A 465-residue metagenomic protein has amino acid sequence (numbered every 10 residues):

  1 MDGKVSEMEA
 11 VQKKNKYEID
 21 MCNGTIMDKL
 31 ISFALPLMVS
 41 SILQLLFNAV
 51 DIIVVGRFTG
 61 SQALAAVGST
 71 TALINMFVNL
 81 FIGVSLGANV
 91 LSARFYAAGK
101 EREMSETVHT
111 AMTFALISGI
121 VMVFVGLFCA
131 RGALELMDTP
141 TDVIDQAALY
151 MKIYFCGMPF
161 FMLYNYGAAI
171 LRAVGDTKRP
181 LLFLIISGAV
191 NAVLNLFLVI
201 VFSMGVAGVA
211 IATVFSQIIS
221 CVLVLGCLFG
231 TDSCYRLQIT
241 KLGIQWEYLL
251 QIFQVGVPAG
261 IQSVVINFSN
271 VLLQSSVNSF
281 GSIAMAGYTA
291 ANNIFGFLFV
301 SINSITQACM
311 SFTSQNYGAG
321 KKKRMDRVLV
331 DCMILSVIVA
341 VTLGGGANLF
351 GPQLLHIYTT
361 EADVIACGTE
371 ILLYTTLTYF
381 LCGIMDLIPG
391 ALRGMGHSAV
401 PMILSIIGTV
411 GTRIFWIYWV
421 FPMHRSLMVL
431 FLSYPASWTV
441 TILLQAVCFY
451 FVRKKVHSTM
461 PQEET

Functional and structural regions predicted by a protein language model:
M1-A34, S92-G157, V201-V257, T313-T378 (+1 more regions): Short alpha-helical transmembrane segments in multi-pass integral membrane proteins
N23, M27-L46, V50, L73-L80 (+8 more regions): Residue-level signal for short hydrophobic patches within transmembrane helices of multi-pass membrane transporters
S32-D51, I153, S187, S216-S220 (+4 more regions): Transmembrane helical elements of multi-pass membrane transporters/channels
L37, S41, I53, V90 (+15 more regions): Transmembrane alpha-helix boundary and packing residues in multipass membrane permease domains and related
M38, I42, L46, V50 (+16 more regions): Generic alpha-helical transmembrane segments of integral inner-membrane proteins, especially permease/transport modules
I42, L46-A65, L134-T141, F197-M204 (+5 more regions): Helix-terminus/linker motif at the lipid-water interface of multi-pass membrane proteins
L64-F124, F161-P180, G287-G345, L349-G351 (+2 more regions): Small-residue-rich hydrophobic transmembrane alpha-helices
S85, Y154-R172, F183-N191, V209-V224 (+4 more regions): Short runs within selected transmembrane alpha-helices of multi-pass transporters and secretion channels
